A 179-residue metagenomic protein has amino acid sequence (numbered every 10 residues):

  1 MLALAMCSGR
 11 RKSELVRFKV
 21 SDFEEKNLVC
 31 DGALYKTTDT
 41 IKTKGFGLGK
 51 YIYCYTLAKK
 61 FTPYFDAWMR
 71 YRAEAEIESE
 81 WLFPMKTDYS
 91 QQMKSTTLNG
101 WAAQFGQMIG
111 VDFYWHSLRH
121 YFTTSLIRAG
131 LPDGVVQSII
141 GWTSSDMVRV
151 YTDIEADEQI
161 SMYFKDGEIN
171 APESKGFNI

Functional and structural regions predicted by a protein language model:
M1-V16, T124-S125: Short pre-functional
L4, K94, W115-H116, I140: Residue-level marker of regulatory loop/turn positions in helix-turn-helix DNA-binding domains and in histidine
E14-L15, F113, T123, G130-W142: Active-site-proximal segment of tyrosine recombinases
R17-P63: Conserved tyrosine-mediated DNA breakage-rejoining catalytic core shared by Y-recombinases
T56-V111: Active-site/catalytic core of tyrosine-dependent DNA strand-transfer enzymes
L118, F122: Active-site His/Glu-centered metal-binding helix of metallohydrolases
I140-D166: Catalytic-site neighborhood detector that most strongly recognizes the C-terminal catalytic loop/helix of tyrosine
D166-I179: C-terminal secondary-structure termini that scaffold catalytic or DNA-interacting sites
